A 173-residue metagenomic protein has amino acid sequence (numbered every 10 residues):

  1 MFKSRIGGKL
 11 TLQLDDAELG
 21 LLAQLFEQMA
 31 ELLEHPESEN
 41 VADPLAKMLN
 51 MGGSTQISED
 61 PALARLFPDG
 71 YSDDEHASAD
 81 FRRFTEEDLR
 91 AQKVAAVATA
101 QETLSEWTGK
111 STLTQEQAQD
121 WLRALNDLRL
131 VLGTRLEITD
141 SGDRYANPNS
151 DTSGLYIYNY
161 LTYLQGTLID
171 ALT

Functional and structural regions predicted by a protein language model:
M1-L89, T99, G109, D120 (+3 more regions): Charged, alpha-helix-forming regions
V94-V97: Surface-exposed helix/loop patches within compact recognition domains
E102-E106, S111-T114: Extended, compositionally biased non-globular segments
